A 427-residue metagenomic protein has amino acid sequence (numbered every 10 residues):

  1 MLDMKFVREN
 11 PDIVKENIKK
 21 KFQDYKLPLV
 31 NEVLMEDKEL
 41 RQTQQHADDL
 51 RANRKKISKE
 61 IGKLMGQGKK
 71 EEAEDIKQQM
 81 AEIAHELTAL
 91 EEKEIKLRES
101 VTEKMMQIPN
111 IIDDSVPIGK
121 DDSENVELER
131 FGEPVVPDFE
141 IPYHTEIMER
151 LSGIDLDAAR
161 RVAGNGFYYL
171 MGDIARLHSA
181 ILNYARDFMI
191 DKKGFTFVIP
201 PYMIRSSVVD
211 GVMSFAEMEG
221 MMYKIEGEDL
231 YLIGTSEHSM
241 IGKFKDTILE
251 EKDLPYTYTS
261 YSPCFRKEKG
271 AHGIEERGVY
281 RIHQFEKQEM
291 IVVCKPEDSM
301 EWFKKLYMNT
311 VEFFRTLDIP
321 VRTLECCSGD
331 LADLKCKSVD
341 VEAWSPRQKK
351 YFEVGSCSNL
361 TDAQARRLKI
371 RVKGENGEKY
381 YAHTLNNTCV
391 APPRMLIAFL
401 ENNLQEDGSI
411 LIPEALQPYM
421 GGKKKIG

Functional and structural regions predicted by a protein language model:
M1-P134, E149, G153: N-terminal alpha-helical targeting/anchoring segments
L27, R130-G427: TRNA-recognition modules of translation machinery and tRNA-sensing kinases, especially anticodon-binding
